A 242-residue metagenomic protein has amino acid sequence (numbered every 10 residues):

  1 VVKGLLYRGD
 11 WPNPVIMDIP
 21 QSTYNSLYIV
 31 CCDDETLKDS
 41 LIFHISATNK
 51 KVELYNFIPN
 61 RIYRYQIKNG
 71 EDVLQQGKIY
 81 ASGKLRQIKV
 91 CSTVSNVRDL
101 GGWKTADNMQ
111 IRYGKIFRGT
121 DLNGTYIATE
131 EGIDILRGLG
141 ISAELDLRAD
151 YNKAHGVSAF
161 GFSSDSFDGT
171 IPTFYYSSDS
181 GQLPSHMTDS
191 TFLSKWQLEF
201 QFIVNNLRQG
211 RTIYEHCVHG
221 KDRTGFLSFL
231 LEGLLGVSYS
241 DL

Functional and structural regions predicted by a protein language model:
V1-Y214, F226-D241: Cys-dependent protein tyrosine phosphatase-like superfamily
H219, R223-T224: Ser/Thr-glycine-rich phosphate-binding loops at phosphate-binding pockets of nucleotides, nucleotide cofactors
